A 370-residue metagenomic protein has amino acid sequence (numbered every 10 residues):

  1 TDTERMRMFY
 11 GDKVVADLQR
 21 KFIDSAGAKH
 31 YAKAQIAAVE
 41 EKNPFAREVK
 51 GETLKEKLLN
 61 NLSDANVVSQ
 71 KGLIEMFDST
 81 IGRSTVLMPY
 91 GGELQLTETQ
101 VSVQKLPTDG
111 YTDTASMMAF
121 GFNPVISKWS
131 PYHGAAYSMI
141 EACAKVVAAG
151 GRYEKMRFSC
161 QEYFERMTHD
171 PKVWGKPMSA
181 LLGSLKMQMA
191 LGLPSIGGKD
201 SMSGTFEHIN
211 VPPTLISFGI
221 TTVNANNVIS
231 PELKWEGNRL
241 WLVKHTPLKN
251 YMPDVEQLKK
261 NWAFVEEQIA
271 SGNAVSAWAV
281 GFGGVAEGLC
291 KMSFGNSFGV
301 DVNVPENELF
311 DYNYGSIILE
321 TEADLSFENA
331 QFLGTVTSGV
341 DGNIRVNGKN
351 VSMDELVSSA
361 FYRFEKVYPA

Functional and structural regions predicted by a protein language model:
T1-A370: Glycine/proline-enriched, intrinsically flexible loops and inter-domain linkers
